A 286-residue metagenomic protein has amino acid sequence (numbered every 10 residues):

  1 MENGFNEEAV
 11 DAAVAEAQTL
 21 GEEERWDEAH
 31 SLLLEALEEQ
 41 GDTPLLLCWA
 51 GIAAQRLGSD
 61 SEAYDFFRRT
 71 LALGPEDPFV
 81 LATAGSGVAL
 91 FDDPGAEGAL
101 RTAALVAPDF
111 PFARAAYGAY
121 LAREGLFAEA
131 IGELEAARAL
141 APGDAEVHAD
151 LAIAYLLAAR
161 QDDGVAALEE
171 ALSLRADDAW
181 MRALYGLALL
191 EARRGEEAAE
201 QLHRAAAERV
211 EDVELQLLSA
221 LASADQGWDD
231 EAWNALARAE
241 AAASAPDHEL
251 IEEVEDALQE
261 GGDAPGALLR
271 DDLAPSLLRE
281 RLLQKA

Functional and structural regions predicted by a protein language model:
M1-A12, E38: TPR-adjacent "capping" and linker segments in tetratricopeptide-repeat scaffold/adaptor proteins
G4, L34-E38, R68-A72, R101-V106 (+4 more regions): Conserved structural position within tetratricopeptide repeats
G21, C48, Q55, V88-A89 (+6 more regions): Position-specific recognition of the canonical hydrophobic site in helix A of tetratricopeptide repeat
E23-S31, L57-R69, V88-T102, E124-A136 (+3 more regions): Structural signature of tandem alpha-helical TPR/SEL1-like repeats, specifically the intra-repeat loop/turn
G41, P75, P108, P142 (+3 more regions): Short coil turns that delineate tetratricopeptide repeat
W49, T83-A84, A116, D150 (+2 more regions): Canonical tetratricopeptide repeat
A179, A183-L187, E191-A286: Eukaryotic alpha-helical solenoid repeat scaffolds
